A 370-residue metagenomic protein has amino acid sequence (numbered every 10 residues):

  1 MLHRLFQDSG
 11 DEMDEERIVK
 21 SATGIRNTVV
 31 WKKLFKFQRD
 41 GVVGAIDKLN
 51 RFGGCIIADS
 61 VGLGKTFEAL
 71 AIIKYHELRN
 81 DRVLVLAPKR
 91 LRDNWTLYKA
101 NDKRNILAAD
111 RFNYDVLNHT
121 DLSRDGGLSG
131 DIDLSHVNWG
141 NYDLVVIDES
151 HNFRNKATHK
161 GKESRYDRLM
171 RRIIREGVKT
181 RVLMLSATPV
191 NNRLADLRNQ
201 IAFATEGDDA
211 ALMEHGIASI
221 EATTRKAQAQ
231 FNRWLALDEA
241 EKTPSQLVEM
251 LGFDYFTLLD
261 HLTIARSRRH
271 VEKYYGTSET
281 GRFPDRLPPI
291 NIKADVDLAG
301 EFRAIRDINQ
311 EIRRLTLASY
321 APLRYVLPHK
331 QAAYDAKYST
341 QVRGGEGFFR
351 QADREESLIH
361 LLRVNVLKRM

Functional and structural regions predicted by a protein language model:
M1-R51, T120, D143: Charged, low-complexity
I46-K48, T66-R79, R172, A204: Walker A/P-loop NTP-binding motif
R51-C55, D81, T180-R181: Pre-Walker A (Motif I) flank of P-loop NTPase domains
F52-A71: Walker A/P-loop
S60, P88, T188: P-loop (Walker A) phosphate-binding loop of NTP-binding proteins
E68-A71, N80-D102, N191-D196: Conserved Walker A/P-loop ATP-binding site and its immediately adjacent core in helicase/helicase-like ATPase domains
R90-Y114, A204-A210: Conserved helix-turn-beta segment of the N-terminal RecA-like "Helicase ATP-binding" lobe in SF1/SF2 helicases
R111-T180, M184-P189, D196, E206-M370: Inter-lobe coupling linker of SF2 helicases/translocases
